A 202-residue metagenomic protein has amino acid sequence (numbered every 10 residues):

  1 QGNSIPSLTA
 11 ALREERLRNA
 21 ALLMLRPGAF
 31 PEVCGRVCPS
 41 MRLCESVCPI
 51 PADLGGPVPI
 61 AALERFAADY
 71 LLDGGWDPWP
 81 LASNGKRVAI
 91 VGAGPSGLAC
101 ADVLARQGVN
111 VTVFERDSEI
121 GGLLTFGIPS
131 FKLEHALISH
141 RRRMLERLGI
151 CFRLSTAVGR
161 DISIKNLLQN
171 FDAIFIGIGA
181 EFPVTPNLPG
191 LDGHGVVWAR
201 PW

Functional and structural regions predicted by a protein language model:
G2-E14, M24-L25, G56-A61, I90-V158 (+1 more regions): Beta1-alpha1 glycine-rich phosphate/pyrophosphate-binding loop at the start of Rossmann-like nucleotide-binding domains
L8, V33-C34, R42-V91, I150-W202: FAD-binding core/adjacent interface of flavoenzyme oxidoreductases
R13, L25-A29, P39, D53 (+1 more regions): Short amphipathic alpha-helical surface patches that mediate protein-protein
R16-N19, L72-G74, T112-F114: Short hydrophobic/aromatic-rich motifs at helix boundaries and adjacent loops
L17, A29-F30, L72, P129 (+1 more regions): Residue-level marker of structural boundaries
R18-L43: Immediate flanking context of iron-sulfur cluster ligation sites
L25, P39, E146, L168-Q169: Alpha-helix boundary recognition
